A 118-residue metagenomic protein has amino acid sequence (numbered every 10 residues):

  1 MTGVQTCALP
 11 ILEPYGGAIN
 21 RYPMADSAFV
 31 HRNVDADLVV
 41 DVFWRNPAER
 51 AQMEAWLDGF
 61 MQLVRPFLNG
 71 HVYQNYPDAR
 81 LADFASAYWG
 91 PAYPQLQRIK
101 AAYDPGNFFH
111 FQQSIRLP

Functional and structural regions predicted by a protein language model:
M1, Q5-P118: Soluble FAD-dependent oxygen oxidases
